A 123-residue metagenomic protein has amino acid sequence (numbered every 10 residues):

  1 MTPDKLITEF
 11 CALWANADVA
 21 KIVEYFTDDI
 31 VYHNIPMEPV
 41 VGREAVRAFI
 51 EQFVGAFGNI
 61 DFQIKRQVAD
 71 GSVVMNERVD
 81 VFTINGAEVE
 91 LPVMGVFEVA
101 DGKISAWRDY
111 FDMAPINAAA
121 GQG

Functional and structural regions predicted by a protein language model:
M1-I7: N-terminal intrinsically disordered, low-complexity tails enriched in polar/charged
T2, R47-G123: A beta-strand edge to alpha-helix "cap/lid" segment located at domain peripheries
L6, V19-S72: A solvent-exposed, acidic/Ser-Thr-rich amphipathic alpha-helical stretch
T8-A12: Amphipathic alpha-helical repeat scaffolds
